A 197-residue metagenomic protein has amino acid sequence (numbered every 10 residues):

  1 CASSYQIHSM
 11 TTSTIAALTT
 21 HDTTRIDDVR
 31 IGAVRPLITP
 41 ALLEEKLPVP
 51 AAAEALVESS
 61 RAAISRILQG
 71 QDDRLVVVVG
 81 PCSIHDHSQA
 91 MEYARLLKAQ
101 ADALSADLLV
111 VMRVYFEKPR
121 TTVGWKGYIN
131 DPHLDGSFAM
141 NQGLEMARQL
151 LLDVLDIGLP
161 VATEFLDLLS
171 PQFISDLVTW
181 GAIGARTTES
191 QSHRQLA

Functional and structural regions predicted by a protein language model:
C1-S9: Short, Lys/Arg-enriched N-terminal segments with co-localized hydrophobic residues within the first ~10-30 amino acids
T11-D27, D107-A197: Active-site-facing alpha/beta catalytic cores
D28-Q71: N- or domain-start disorder-to-order transition segments that initiate the globular core
A55-G70, L97, M146-D156, E189-H193: Structured alpha-helical segments in the cores of large, soluble enzyme domains
G80: Conserved, mostly hydrophobic/aromatic
I84-L104, S137-Q149: Glycine-rich anion/phosphate-binding loops
